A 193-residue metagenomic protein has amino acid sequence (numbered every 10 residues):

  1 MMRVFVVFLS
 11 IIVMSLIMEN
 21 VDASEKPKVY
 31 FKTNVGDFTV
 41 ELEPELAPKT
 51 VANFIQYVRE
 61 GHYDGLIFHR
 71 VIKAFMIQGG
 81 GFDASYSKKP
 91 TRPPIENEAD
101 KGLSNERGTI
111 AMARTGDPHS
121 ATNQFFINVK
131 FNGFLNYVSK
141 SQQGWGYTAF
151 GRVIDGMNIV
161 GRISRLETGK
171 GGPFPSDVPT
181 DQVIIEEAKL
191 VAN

Functional and structural regions predicted by a protein language model:
M1-F5: Positively charged n-region of N-terminal signal peptides that target proteins for export
F8-L9, V13-N193: Cyclophilin-like peptidyl-prolyl cis-trans isomerases
